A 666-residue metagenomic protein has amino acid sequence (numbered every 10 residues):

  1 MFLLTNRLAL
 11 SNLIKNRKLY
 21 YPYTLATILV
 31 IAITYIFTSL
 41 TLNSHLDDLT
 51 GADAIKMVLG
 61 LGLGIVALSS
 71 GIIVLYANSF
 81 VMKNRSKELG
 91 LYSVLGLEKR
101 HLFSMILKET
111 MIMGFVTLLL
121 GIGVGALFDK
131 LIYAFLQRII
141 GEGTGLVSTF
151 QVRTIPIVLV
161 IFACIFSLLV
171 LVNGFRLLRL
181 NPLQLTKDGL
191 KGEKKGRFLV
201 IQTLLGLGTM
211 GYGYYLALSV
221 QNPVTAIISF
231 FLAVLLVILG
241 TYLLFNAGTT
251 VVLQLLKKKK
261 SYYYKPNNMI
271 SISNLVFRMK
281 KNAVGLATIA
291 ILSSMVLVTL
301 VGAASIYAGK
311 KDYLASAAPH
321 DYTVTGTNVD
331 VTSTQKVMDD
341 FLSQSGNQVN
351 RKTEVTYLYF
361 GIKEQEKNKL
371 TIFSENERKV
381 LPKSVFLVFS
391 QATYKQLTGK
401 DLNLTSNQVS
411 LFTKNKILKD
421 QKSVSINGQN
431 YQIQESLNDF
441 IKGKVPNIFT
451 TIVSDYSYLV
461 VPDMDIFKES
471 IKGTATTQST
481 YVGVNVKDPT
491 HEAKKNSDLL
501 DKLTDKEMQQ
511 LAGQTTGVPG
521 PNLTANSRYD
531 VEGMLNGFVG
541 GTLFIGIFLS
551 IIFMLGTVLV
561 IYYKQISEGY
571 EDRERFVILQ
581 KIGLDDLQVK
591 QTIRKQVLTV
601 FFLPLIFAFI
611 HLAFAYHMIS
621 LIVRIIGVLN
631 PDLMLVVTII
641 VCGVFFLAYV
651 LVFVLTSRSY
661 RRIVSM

Functional and structural regions predicted by a protein language model:
M1-I31, K195-V200, T209, L244-S293 (+2 more regions): N-terminal Sec/SRP start-transfer signal
L3-L4, R179-E193, Y570-E574, R661-M666: Short cytosolic juxtamembrane segments of multi-pass membrane proteins
K18-H45, D53-G90, T110-V124, Q202-L204 (+6 more regions): Hydrophobic alpha-helical transmembrane segments of multi-pass inner-membrane transport and secretion
S39-D53, I122-I155, G211-I228, L603-M666: Short helix-loop junctions at transmembrane helix boundaries
I112-L256: Hydrophobic alpha-helical segments
T154, F231, L235-Q254, K311-V337 (+1 more regions): Alpha-helical transmembrane segments and their immediate juxtamembrane interface regions
Y313-L314, H320-T325, V331-L555: Basic-flanked hydrophobic alpha-helices used for secretion and membrane insertion
